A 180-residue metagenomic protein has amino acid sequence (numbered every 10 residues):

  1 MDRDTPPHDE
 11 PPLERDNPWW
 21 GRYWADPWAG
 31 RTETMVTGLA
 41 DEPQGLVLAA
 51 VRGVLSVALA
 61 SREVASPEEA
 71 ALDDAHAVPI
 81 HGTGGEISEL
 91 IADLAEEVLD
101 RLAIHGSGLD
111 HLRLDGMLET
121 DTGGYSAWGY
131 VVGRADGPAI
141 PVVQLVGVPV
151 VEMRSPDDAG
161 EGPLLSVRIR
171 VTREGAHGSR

Functional and structural regions predicted by a protein language model:
D2-R180: Intrinsically disordered, low-complexity regions
